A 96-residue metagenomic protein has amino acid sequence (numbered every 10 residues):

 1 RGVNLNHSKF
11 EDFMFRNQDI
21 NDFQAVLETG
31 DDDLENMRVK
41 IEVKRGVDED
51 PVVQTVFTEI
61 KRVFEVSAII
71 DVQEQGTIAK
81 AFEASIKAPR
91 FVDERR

Functional and structural regions predicted by a protein language model:
R1-R96: AMP-binding adenylation
